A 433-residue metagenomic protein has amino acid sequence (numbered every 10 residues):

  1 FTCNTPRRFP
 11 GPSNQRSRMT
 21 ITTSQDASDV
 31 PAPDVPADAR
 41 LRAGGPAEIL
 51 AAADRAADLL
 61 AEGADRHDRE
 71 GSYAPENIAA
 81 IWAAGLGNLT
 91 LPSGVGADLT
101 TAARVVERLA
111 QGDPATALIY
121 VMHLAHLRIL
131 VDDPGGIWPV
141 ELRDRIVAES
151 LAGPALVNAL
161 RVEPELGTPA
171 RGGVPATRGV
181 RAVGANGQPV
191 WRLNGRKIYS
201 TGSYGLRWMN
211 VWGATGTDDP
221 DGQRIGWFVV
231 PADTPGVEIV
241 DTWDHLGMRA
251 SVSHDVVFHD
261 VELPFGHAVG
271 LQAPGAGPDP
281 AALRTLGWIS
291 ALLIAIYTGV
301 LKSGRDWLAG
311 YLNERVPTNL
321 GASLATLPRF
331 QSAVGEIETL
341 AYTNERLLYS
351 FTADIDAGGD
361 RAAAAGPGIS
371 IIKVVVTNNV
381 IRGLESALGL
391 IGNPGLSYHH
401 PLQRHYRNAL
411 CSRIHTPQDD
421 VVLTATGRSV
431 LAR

Functional and structural regions predicted by a protein language model:
N4, N14-A125: Amphipathic, small/basic residue-rich leader segments at the start of a protein or domain
I21-S24, I391-R433: Glycine-rich phosphate/cofactor-binding loops in nucleotide/flavin-utilizing enzymes
D65-D68, Y342-V375, E385-L396: C-terminal helix-coil-helix/basic helical segment that borders enzyme active sites and/or dimer interfaces and provides
P75-A83, G87-T201: Glycine-rich flavin
R196-I239: A short core secondary-structure module
I198-S203, L292, S412-H415: Glycine-rich phosphate/pyrophosphate-binding beta-alpha loops
H245-L340: Glycine-rich beta->alpha junctions and the first turn(s) of the following alpha-helix
